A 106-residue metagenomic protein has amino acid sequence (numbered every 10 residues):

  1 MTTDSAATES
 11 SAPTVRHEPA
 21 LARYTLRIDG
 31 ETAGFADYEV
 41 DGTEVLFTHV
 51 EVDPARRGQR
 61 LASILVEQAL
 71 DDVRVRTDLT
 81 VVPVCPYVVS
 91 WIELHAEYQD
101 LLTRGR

Functional and structural regions predicted by a protein language model:
T2-R16: Conserved N-terminal entry element of GNAT/NAT acetyltransferase domains
H17-P19, V40: Generic beta-strand structural signal
P19-A33: Conserved beta-hairpin
Y24, A36-V45: A conserved beta-strand-loop-helix scaffold within acyl/acetyltransferase catalytic domains
I28, H49-V50: Residue-level recognition of conserved beta-strand positions in structured domain cores
V50-R57: A short, internal acetyl-CoA/4′-phosphopantetheine-binding micro-motif in the GNAT/acyltransferase core
G58-L70: Conserved acetyl-CoA-binding loop-helix of GNAT-fold acetyltransferases
D72-R106: C-terminal structural segments of small proteins and small subunits
